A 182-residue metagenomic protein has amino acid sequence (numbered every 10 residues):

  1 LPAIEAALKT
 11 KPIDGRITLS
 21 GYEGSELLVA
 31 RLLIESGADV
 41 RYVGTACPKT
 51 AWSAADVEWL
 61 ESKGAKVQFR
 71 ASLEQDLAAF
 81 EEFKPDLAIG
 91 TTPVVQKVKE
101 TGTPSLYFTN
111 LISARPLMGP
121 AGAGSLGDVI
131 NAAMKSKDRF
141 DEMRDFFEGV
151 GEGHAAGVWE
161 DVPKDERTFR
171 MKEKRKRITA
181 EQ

Functional and structural regions predicted by a protein language model:
L1-Q182: An N-terminal assembly and electron-transfer interface module characteristic of large anaerobic redox and radical
